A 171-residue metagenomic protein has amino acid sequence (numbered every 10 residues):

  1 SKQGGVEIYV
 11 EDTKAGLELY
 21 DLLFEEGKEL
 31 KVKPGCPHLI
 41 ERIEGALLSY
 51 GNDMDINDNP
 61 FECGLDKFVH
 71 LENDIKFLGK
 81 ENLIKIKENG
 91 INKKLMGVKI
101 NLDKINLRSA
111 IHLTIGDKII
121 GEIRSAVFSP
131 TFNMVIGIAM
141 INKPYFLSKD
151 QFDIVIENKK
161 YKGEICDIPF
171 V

Functional and structural regions predicted by a protein language model:
S1-V171: Conserved, structured C-terminal
